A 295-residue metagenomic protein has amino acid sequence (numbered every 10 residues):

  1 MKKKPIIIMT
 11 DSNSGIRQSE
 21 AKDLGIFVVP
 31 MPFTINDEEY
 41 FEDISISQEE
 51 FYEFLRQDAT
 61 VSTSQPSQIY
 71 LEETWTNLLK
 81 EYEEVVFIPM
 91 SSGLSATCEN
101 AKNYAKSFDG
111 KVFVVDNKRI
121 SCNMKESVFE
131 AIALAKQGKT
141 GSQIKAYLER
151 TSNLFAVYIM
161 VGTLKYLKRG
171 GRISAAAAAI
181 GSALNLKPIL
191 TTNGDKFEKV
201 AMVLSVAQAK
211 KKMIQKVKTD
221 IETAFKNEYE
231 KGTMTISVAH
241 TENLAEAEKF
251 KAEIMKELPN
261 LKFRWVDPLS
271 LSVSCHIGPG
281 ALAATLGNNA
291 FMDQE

Functional and structural regions predicted by a protein language model:
M1-I8, T76-E81: Long, low-complexity, intrinsically disordered polar/charged segments
K2-K4, N13-F27, P32, E84 (+2 more regions): Mixed-charge interfacial surface used for oligomerization/domain docking and macromolecular partner engagement
I6-Q65, Y70: N-terminal glycine-rich anion-binding loop in soluble enzyme alpha/beta folds
E42-L71, E126-I144, G232-S237: Short N-terminal secondary-structure initiator segments
D58-N100, K145-L148, S152: Glycine-rich phosphate- or other oxyanion-binding loops that anchor nucleotides, phosphorylated ligands
Q65, D116-R119: Short beta->alpha junction loops
